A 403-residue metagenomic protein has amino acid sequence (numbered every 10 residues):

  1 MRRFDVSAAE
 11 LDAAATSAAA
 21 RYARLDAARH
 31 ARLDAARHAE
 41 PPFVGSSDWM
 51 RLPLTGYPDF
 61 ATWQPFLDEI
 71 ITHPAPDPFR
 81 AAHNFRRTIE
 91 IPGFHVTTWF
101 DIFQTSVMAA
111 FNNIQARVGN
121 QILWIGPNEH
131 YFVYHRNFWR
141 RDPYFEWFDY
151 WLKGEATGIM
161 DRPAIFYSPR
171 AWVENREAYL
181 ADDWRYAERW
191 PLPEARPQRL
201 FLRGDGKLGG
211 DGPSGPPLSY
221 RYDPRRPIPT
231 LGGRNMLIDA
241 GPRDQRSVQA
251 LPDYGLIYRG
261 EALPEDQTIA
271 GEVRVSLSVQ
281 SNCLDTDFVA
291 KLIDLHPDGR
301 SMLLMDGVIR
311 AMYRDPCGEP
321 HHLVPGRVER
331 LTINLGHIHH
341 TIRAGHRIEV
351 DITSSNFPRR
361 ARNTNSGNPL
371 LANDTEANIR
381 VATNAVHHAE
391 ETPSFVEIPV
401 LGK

Functional and structural regions predicted by a protein language model:
M1-T88: Accessory cap/linker subdomain of secreted extracellular hydrolases
I89, H95-T97: Short beta-strand/loop motif that positions the catalytic acidic residue of the alpha/beta-hydrolase fold
I91-P92, P358: Short, proline-centered helix/strand-breaking motifs
W99-D101, N128-E129, S355: Acidic beta-to-alpha connecting loop that harbors the catalytic carboxylate
I102-M108: Conserved alpha/beta-hydrolase "acid-adjacent" motif
A116-V118, W139-R141, L152-K403: Glycine/threonine-rich phosphate-binding loop and adjacent beta-strand/alpha-helix elements that clamp
A116-Y131: Catalytic histidine neighborhood in serine/cysteine hydrolases with alpha/beta-hydrolase-type architecture
Y134-Y144: Post-His helix in hydrolase/transferase enzymes
